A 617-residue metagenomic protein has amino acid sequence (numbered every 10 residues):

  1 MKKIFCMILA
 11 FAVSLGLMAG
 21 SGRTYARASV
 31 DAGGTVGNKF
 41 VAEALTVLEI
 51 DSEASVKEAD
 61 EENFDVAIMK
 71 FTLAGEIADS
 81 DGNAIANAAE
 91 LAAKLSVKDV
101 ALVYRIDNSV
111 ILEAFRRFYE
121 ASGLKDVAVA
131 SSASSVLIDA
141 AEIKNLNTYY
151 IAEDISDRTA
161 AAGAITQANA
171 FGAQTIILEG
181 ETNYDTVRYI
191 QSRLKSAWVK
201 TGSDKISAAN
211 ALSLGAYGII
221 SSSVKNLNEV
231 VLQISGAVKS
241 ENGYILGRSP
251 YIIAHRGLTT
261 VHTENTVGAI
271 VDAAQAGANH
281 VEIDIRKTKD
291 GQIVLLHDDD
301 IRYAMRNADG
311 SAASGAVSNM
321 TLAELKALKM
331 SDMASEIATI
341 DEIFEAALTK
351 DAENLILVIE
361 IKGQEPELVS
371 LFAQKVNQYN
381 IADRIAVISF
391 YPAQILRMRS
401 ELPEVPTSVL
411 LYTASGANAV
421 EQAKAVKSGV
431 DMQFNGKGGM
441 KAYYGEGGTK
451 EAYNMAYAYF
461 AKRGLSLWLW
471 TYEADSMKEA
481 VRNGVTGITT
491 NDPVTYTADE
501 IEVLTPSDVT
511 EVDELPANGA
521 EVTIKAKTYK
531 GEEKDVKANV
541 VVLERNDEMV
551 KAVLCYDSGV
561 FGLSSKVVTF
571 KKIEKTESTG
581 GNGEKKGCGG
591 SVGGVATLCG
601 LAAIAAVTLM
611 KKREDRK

Functional and structural regions predicted by a protein language model:
L15-V30, G583-G590, R613: Sec-dependent signal peptide cleavage junction
G22-K98, R105-S109, Y149-G247, V409-V509: C-terminal active-site rim and adjoining tail of enzyme catalytic domains
Y25-R158, F171-T182, Q191, H297-E404 (+2 more regions): Metal-dependent phosphodiesterase/phospholipase catalytic core, i.e., the His/Asp/Glu-rich active-site region
V199-T201, V522-K525, E548-G562, R616: Append "Rare intracellular matches occur via the same short Y/T/C beta-strand/loop motifs
V512-L515, E532-G559: Serine/threonine-rich, repeat-prone extracellular segments and beta-strand-based repeat modules of secreted/surface
A517-E532: Beta-strand-rich structural segments
V567-G587: C-terminal low-complexity, Ser/Thr- and acidic/Pro-rich disordered "stalk" regions positioned immediately N-terminal
V592-R613: A cross-kingdom C-terminal cell-surface attachment/processing module
